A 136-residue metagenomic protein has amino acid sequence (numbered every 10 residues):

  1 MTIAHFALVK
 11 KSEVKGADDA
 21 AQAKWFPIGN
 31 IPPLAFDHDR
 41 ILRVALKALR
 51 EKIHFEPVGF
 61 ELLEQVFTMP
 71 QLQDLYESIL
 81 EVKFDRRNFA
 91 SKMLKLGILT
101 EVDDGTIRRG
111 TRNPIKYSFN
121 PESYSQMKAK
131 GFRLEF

Functional and structural regions predicted by a protein language model:
M1-E13, L46, I115-S123: Active-site-adjacent beta-strand/loop module that shapes the phosphate/pyrophosphate-binding cleft
A4-L8, K15-R50, Q65-P70, N88-K92 (+2 more regions): NUDIX/MutT-family hydrolases
V9, E13, L49-I53, Y76 (+1 more regions): Short, well-ordered alpha-helical segments in soluble proteins
F55-F136: Core RNA-modification/binding signature centered on pseudouridine synthases
